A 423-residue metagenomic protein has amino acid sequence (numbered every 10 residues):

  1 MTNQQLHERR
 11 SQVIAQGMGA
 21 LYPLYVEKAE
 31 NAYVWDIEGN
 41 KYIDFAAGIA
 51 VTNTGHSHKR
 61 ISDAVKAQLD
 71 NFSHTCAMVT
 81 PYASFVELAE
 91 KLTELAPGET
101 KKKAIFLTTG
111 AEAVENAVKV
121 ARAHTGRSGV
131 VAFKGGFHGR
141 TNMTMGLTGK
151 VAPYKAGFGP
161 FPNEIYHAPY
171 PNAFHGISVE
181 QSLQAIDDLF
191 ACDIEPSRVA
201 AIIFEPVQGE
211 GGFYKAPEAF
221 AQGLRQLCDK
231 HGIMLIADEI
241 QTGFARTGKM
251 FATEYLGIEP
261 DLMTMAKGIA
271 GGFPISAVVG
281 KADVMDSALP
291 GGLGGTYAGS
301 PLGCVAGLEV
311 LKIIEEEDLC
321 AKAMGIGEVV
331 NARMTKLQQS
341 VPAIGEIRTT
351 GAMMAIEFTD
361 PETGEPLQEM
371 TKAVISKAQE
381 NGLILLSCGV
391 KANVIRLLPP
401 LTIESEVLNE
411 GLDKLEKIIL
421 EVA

Functional and structural regions predicted by a protein language model:
M1-A423: Conserved N-terminal phosphate-binding loop of PLP-dependent enzymes in the Aspartate aminotransferase
